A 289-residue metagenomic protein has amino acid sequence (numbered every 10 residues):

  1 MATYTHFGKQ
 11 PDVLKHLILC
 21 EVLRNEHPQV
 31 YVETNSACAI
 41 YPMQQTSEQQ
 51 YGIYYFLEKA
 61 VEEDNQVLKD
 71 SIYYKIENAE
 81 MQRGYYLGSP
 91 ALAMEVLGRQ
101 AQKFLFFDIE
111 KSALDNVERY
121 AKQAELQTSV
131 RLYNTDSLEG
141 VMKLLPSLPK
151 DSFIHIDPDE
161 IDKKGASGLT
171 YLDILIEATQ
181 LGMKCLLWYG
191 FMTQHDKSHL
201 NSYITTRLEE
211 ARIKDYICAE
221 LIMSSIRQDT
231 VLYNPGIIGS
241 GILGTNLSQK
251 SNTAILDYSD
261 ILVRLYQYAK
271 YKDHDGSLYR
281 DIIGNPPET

Functional and structural regions predicted by a protein language model:
M1-T289: Class I S-adenosyl-L-methionine-dependent methyltransferase catalytic core
